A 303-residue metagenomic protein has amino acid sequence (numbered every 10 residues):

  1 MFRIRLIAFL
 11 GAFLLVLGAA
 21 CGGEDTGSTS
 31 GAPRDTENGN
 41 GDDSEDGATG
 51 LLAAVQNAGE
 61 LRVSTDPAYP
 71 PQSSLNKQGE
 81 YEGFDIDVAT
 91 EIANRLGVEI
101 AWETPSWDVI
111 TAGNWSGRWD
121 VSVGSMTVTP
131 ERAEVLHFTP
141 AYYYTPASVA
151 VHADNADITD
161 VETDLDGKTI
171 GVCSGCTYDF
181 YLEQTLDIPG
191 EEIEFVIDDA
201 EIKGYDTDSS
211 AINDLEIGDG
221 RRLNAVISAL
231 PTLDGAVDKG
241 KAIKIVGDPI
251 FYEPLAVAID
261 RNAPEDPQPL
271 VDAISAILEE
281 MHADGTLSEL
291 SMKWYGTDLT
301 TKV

Functional and structural regions predicted by a protein language model:
G18-P33: Bacterial lipoprotein signal-peptidase II cleavage site
D35, D46-S125, M281-D284: Extracytoplasmic small-molecule ligand-binding "clamshell" domains of the periplasmic binding protein/Venus flytrap
E60-T65, E162-F180: Short loop->beta-strand "edge-of-pocket" segments that line small-molecule binding or catalytic clefts across diverse
P67, Y144-V151, D234-I277, Y295-V303: Periplasmic-binding protein-like
A89-L96, Y178-G204, D238: Ligand-binding cleft/hinge of the Venus flytrap
A101-A112, A156-I158, V196-D214, E253: Short helix-initiation/N-cap motifs at beta->coil->alpha
D108-V109, M126-V135, Y181-T185, E216-Y252: A ligand-binding cleft/hinge motif common to bilobed small-molecule-binding domains
H152-C173, E192-I193, D266: Flexible hinge/capping segments at coil-to-helix
